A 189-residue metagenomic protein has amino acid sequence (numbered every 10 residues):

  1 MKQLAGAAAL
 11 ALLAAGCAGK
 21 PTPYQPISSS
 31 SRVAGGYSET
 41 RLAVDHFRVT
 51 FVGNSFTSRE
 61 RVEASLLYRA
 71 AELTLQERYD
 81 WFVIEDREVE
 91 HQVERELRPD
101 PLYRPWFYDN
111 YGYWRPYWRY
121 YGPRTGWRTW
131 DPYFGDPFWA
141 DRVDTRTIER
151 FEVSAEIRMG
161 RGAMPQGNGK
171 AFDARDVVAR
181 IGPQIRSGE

Functional and structural regions predicted by a protein language model:
M1-G6: Bacterial N-terminal signal peptides that target proteins for export
L13-G16: C-terminal motif of bacterial Sec signal peptides marking the signal peptidase cleavage site
A18-E189: Secreted/extracellular ectodomain signature
